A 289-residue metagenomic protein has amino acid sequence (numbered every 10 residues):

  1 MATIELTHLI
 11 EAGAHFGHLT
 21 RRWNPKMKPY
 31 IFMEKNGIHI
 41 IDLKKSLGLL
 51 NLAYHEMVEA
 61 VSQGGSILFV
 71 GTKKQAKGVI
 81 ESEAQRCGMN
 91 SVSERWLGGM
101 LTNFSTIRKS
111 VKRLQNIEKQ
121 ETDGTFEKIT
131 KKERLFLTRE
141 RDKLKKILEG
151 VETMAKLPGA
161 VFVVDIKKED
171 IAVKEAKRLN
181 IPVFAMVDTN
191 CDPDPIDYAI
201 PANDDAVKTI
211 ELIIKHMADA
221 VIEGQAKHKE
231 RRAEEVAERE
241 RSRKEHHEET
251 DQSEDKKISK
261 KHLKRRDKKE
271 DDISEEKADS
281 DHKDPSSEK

Functional and structural regions predicted by a protein language model:
M1-T3, E223-K289: Intrinsically disordered, compositionally biased charged tails
A2-R232: Ribosome large-subunit tunnel/peptidyl-transferase-proximal elements
